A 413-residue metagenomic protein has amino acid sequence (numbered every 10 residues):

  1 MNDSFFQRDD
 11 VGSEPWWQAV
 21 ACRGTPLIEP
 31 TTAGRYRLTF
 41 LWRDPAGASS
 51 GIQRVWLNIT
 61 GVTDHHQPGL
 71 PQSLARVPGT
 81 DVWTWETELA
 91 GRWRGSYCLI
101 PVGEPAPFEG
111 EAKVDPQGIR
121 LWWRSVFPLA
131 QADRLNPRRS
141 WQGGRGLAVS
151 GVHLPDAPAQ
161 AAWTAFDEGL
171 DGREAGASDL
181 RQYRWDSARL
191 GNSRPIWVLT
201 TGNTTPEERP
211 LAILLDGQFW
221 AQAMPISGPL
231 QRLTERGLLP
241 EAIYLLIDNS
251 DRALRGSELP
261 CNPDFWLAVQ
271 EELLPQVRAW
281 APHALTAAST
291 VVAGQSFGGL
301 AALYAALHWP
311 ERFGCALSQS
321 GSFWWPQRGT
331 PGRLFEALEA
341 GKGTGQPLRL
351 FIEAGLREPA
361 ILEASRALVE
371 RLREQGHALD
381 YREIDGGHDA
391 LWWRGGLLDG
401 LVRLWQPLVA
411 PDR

Functional and structural regions predicted by a protein language model:
M1-L41, P155: Non-catalytic, glycine-rich low-complexity segments
T31-R92, V102-E168, A188: Aromatic-rich carbohydrate-binding modules that target alpha-glucans
R184, I213-A279: Cap/lid segment of the alpha/beta-hydrolase catalytic domain
W197-T200, E207-Q218: Short beta-strand element of the alpha/beta-hydrolase
G217, N249, L317-Q327, L356-E358: Active-site nucleophile loop of the alpha/beta-hydrolase fold
H283-S296, A316: Alpha/beta-hydrolase fold nucleophile elbow
G299-P310: Short glycine-enriched nucleophile-adjacent loop and the immediately C-terminal alpha-helix near the catalytic center
W324-L391: The feature captures the conserved acid-bearing segment of alpha/beta-hydrolase catalytic domains
